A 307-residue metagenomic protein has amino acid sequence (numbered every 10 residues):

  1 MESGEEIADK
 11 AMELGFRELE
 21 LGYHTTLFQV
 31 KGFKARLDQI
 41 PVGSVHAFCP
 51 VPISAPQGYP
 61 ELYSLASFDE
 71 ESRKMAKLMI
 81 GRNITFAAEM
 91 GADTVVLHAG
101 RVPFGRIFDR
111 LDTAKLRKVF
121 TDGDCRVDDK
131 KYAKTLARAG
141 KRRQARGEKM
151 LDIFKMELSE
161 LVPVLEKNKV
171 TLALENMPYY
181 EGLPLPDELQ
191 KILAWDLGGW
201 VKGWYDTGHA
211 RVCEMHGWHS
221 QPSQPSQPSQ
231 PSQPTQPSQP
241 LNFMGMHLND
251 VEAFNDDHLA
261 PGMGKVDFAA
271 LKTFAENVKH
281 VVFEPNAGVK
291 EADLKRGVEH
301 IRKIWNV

Functional and structural regions predicted by a protein language model:
M1-M12, L27, D38-P41, K74 (+5 more regions): Histidine-acidic metal/acid-base catalytic patches
M1-N83, A88-E89, A114-D128, E166 (+1 more regions): N-terminal pre-domain/capping segments
L21, A47, N176-M177, T207 (+1 more regions): Generic detector of well-ordered alpha-helical packing
T25, C49-V51, R101-V102, Y179-Y180 (+1 more regions): Conserved beta-strand edge residues that scaffold enzyme active sites
V51-G58, F104-I107, N255: Short acidic/His/Gly/Ser-rich catalytic and metal-binding motifs that mark active-site loops of diverse hydrolases
G58-P60, A133-R138, H247-E252: Short, basic/glycine-rich phosphate-binding loops at helix/coil junctions that contact nucleotide phosphates
S64, K149, N176-M177, D256-L259 (+1 more regions): Conserved short-loop catalytic and cofactor-binding motifs
A66-K202: Active-site acidic/histidine proton-transfer and metal-coordination neighborhood in alpha/beta enzyme cores
